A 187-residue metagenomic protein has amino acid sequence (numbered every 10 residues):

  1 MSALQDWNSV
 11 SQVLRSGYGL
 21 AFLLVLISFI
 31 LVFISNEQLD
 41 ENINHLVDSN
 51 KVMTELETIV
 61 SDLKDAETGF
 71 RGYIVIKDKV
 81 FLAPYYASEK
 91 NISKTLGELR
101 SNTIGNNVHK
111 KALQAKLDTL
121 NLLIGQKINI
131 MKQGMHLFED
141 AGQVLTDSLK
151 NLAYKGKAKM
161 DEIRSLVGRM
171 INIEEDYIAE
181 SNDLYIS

Functional and structural regions predicted by a protein language model:
M1-S9: Short, Lys/Arg-rich, polar N-terminal cytosolic tail immediately upstream of the first transmembrane signal-anchor
V10, L14-K64, G105-I124: Amphipathic alpha-helical segments and their boundaries
I34-N44, I74, E139, E175-I178: Juxtamembrane transmembrane-helix termini
D62, L82-A153, A158-E162, L166-R169 (+1 more regions): Heptad-repeat alpha-helical coiled-coil/4-helix-bundle sensor or tether segments in soluble regions
D65, R71-Y73, N91: Juxtamembrane extramembrane loops of integral membrane proteins
D78-K79: Short loop-to-helix capping motifs
Y177-S187: Membrane-interface helix-start motif
